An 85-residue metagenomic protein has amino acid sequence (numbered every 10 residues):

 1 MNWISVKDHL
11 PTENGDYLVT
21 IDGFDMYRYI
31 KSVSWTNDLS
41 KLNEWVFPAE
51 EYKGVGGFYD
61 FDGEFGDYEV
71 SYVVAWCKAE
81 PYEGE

Functional and structural regions predicted by a protein language model:
N2-E85: Secondary-structure transition motif
